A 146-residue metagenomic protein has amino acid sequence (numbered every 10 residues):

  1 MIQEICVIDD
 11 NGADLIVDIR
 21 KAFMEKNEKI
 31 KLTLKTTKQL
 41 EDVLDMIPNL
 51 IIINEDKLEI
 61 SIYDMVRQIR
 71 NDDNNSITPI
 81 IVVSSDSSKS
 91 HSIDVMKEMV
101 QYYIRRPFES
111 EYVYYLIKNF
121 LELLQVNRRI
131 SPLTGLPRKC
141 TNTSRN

Functional and structural regions predicted by a protein language model:
D9-K38, L44: Two-component/phosphorelay signaling modules centered on CheY-like receiver
I16, Q39, N49-N71, S76 (+2 more regions): Conserved phosphotransfer microenvironments
D64, D86-Y102: Alpha4 helix (beta4-alpha4-beta5 surface) of REC/receiver domains from two-component response regulators
F108-I117: C-terminal output helix
K118-I130: The C-terminal output helix
P137-N146: Short regulatory alpha-helical coupling segments that immediately precede and/or link into cyclic nucleotide signaling
